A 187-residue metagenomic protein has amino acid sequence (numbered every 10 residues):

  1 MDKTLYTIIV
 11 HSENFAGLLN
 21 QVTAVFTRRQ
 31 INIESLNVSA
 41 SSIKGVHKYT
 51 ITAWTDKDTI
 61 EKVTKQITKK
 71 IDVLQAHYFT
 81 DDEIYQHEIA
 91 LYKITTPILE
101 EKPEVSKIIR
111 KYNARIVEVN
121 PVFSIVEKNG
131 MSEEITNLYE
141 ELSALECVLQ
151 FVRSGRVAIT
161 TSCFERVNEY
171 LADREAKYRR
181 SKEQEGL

Functional and structural regions predicted by a protein language model:
M1-K48, K57-L187: Long, contiguous binding/interaction regions
